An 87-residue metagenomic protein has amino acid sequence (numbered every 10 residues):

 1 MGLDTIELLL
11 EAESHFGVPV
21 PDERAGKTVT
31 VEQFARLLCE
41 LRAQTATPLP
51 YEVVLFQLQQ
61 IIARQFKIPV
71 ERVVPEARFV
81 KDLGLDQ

Functional and structural regions predicted by a protein language model:
M1-Q87: Phosphopantetheine-dependent thiolation modules in NRPS/PKS and related acyl-activating systems
